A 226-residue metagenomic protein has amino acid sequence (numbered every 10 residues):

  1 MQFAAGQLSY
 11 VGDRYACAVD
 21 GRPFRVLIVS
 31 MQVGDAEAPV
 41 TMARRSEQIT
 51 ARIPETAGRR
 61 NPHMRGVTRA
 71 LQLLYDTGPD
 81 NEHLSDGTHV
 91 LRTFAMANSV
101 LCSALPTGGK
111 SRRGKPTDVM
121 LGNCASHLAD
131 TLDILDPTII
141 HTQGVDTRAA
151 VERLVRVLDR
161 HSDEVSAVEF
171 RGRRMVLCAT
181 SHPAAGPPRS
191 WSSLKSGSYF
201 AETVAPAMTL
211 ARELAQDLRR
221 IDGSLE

Functional and structural regions predicted by a protein language model:
M1, R112-S126, R148-E226: C-terminal capping/extension of enzyme domains
M1-I139, Q143-E152, P183-P188: A polyanion-binding, active-site-adjacent surface
